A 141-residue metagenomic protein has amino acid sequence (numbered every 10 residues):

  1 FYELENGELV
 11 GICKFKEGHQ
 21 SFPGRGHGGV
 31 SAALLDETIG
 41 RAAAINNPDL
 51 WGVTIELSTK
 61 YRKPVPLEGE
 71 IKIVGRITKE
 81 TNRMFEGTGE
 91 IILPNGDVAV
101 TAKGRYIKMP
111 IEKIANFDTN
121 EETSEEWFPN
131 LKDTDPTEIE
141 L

Functional and structural regions predicted by a protein language model:
F1-G26, E140-L141: Catalytic strand-loop segment that frames the active site of acyl-thioester-processing enzymes
Y2-L4, R62, R76-E80: Short beta-strand micro-motifs enriched in acidic
N6-E8, T54, E70, M84 (+1 more regions): A general secondary-structure signal for short beta-strands and their flanking turns/coil in non-transmembrane regions
E8, G26-D49: Active-site helix/loop of acyl-thioester processing domains in fatty-acid/polyketide metabolism, spanning hotdog-fold
G11, I55-L57, I73, G87 (+1 more regions): Hydrophobic residues positioned within well-ordered beta-strands of beta-sheet architectures
C13-F15, Y61, K108: Hydrophobic residues in beta-strands and at strand termini
T38-K72: Hydrophobic beta-strand-centered segment that forms part of the acyl-chain substrate-binding groove
V65-L67, T78-L141: HotDog/MaoC-like acyl-thioester-processing domains
